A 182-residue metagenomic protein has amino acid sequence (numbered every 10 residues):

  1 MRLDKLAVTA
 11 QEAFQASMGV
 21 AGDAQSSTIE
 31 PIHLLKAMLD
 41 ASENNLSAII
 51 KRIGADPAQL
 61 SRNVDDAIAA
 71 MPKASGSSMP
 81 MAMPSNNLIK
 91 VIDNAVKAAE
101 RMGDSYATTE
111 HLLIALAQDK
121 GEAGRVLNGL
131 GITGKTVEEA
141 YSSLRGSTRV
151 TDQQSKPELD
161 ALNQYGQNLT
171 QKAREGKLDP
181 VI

Functional and structural regions predicted by a protein language model:
M1-I182: Histone-fold recognition with a strong bias for associated Lys/Arg-rich disordered tails
